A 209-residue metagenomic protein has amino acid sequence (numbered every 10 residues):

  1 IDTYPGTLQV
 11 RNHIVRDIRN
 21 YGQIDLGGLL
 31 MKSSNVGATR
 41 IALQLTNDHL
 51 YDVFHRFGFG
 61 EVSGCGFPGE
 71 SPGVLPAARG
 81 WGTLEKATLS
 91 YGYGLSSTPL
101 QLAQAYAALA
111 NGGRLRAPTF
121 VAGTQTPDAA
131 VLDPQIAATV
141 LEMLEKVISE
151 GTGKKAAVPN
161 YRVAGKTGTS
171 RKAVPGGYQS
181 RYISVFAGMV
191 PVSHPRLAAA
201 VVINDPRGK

Functional and structural regions predicted by a protein language model:
I1-R207: Beta-lactam-recognizing serine transpeptidase/beta-lactamase-like catalytic domain environment
